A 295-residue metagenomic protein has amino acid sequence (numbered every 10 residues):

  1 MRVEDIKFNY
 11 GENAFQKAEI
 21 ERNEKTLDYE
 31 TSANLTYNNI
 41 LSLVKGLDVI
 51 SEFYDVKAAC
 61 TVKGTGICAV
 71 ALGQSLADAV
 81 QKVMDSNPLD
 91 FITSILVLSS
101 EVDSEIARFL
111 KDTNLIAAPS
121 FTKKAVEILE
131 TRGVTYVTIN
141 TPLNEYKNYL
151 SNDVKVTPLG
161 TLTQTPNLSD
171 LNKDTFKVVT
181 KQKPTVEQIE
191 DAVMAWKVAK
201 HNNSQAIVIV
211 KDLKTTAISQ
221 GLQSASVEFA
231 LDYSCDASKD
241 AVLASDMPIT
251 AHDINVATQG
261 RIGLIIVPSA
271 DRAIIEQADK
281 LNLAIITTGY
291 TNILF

Functional and structural regions predicted by a protein language model:
M1-P166, Q188-K197, H201-A206: Active-site loops and adjacent core secondary-structure elements that bind or stabilize anionic groups
E24-E30, S169-T180: Charged, low-complexity, helix/coiled-coil-prone segments
Y37, I218-G221, I266-S269: Alpha-helix capping and helix-loop boundary segments enriched in small/acidic/polar residues
C68-L89, V208, K214-Q259: Glycine- and Gly-Pro-enriched alpha-helical subdomains that act as flexible, kink-prone "lid/hinge" or packing modules
N87-D90, V102, K124, T163-L168 (+6 more regions): Short alpha-helical segments enriched in small residues
L98-S100, D112-T138, N255-F295: C-terminal binding/interaction regions
K173-T216: Internal active-site segments that recognize and position negatively charged phosphoryl groups and nucleotide moieties
